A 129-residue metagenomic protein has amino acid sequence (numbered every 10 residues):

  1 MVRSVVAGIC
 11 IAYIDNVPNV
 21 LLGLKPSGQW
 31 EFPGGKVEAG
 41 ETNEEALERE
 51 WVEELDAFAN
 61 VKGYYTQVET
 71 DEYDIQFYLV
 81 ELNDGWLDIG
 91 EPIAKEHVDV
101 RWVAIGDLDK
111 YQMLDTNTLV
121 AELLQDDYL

Functional and structural regions predicted by a protein language model:
M1-V20, K36: Conserved N-terminal beta-strand and adjoining loop/helix that marks the start of the Nudix/MutT-like hydrolase domain
P18, W30, D74-Q76: Residues on conserved beta-strands of the protein kinase catalytic domain
L22-L24: Short, acidic/hydrophobic/Gly-rich beta-strand patch recurrent on exposed beta strands that often constitutes part
S27-W30, L108: A short, flexible beta-alpha/helix-coil linker loop
E31-G35: A short gly/proline-enriched turn/hairpin at secondary-structure junctions
V37-L119: Unchanged
A121-L124: Regulatory input/activation interfaces that engage signals or partners
